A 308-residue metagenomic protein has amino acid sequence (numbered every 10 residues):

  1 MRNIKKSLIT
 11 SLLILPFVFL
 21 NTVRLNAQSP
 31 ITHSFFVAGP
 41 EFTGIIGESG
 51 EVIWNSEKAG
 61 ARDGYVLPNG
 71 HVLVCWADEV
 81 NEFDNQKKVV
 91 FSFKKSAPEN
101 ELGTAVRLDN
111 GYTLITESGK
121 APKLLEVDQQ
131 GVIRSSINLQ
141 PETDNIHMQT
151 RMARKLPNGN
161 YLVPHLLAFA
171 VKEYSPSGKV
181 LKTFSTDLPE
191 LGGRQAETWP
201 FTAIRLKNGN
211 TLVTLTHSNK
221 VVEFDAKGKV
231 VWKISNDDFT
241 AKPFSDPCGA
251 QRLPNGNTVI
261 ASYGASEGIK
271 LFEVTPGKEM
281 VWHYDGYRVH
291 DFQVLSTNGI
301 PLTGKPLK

Functional and structural regions predicted by a protein language model:
M1-K6: N-terminal secretory signal peptides that target proteins for export/translocation
T10-R24: Bacterial N-terminal signal peptides
Q28-K308: Histidine-/acidic-rich catalytic cores in large beta-rich domains
